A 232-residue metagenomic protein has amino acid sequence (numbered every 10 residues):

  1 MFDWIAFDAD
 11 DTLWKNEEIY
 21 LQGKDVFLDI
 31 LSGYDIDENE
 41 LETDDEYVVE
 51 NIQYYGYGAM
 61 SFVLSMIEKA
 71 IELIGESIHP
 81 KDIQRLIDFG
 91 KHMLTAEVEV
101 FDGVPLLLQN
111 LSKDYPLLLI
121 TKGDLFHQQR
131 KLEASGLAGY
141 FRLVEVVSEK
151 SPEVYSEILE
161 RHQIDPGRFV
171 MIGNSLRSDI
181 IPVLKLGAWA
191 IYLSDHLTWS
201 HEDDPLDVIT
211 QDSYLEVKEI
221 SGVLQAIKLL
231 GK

Functional and structural regions predicted by a protein language model:
M1-F2, P105, Q109, L125 (+1 more regions): Asp-based, Mg2+/Mn2+-dependent phosphohydrolase catalytic module
M1-T43: Active-site neighborhood of HAD-like aspartate-dependent phosphohydrolases
L21-L28, V63, I67, L125: An amphipathic alpha-helix signature
G23-F27, D44, V48, L86-K91 (+1 more regions): Hydrophobic alpha-helical core bundles mediating ligand binding, dimerization, or RNAP-core interactions
S32-V48, G75-L86, Y140: Short, surface-exposed acidic
V49-H92: A metal-dependent, Asp-based hydrolase signature
K81-F89, M93-E99, V104-S135, E145-V147: Substrate-recognition element of Asp-dependent hydrolases with the DxDx(T/V) motif
